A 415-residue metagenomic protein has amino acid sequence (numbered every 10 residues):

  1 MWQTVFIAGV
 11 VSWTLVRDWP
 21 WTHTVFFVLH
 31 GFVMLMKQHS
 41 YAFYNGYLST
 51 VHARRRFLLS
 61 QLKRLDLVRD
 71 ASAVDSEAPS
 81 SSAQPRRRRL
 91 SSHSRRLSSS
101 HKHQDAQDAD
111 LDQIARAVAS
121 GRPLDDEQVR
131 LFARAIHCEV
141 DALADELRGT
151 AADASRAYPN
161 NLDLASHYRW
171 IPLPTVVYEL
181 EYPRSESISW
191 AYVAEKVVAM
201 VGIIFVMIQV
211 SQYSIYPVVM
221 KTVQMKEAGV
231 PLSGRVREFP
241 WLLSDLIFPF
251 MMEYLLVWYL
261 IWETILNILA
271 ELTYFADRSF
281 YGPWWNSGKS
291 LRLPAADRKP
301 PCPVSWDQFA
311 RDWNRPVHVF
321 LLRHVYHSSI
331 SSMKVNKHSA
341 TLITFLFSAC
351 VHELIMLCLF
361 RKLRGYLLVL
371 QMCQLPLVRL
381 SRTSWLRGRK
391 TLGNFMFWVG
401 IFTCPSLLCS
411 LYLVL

Functional and structural regions predicted by a protein language model:
M1-I136, V140, W241, V335-L415: Non-catalytic, membrane-anchoring transmembrane segments at the edges
V16-F27, M34, S40-H52, V129 (+6 more regions): Membrane-embedded alpha-helical segments and the immediately adjacent membrane-proximal loops of multi-pass integral
K37-Q38, F57-R69, V193-V201, A228-V236: Eukaryote-specific, cytoplasm-facing alpha-helical/coiled-coil scaffolding segments in long proteins
Y44-I188, E271-S331: Membrane-proximal soluble regions of multi-pass membrane proteins
R56-L59, K63, I188, Y192 (+8 more regions): Short, surface-exposed, charged/polar-biased interaction segments
T150-S185, V223-L357, G388-L415: Membrane-interfacial catalytic/cofactor-binding modules of polytopic membrane enzymes
